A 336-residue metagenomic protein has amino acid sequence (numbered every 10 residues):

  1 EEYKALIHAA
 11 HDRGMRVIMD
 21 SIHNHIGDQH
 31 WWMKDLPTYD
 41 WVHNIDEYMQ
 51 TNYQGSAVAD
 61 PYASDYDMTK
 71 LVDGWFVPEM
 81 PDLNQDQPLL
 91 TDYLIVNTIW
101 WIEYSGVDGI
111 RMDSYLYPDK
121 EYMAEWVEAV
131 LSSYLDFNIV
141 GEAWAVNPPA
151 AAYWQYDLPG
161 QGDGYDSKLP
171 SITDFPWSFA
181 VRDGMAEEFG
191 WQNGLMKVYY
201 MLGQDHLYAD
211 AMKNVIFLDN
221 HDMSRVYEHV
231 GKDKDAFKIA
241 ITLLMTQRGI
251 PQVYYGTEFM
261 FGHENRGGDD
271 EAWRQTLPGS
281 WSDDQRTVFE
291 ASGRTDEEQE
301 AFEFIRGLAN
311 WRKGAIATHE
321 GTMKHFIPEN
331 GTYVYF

Functional and structural regions predicted by a protein language model:
E1-S105, M123-S133, N138, P149-A151 (+2 more regions): Substrate-binding/active-site clefts of carbohydrate-active enzymes
H11, H25, M33-K34, N97-I99 (+8 more regions): Active-site-proximal helices and loops of the catalytic beta/alpha 8
V17-D20, W311-T322: Bilobed periplasmic-binding protein-like "clamshell/Venus-flytrap" ligand-binding domains
L71-D86, Y104-G106, L218-Y227, S282-A291: Short glycine/proline-rich turn/loop motifs
G109, R225-H229, M323: Surface-exposed cleft-lining segments at the edges of enzyme active sites
V140-G141, G249-T257, I316-M323: Acidic/polar loop patches that form or flank catalytic/metal-binding clefts of enzymes that bind anionic ligands
T246: Conserved active-site segments centered on acidic
